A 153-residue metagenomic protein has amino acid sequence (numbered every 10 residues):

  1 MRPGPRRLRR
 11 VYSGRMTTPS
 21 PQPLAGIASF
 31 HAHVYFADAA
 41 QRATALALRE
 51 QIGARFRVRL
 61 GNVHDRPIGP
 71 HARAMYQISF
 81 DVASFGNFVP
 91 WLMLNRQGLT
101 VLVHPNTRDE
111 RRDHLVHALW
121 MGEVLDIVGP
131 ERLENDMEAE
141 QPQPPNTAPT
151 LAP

Functional and structural regions predicted by a protein language model:
P3-R15: Short, Lys/Arg-enriched N-terminal segments with co-localized hydrophobic residues within the first ~10-30 amino acids
M16-P153: Long, contiguous binding/interaction regions
